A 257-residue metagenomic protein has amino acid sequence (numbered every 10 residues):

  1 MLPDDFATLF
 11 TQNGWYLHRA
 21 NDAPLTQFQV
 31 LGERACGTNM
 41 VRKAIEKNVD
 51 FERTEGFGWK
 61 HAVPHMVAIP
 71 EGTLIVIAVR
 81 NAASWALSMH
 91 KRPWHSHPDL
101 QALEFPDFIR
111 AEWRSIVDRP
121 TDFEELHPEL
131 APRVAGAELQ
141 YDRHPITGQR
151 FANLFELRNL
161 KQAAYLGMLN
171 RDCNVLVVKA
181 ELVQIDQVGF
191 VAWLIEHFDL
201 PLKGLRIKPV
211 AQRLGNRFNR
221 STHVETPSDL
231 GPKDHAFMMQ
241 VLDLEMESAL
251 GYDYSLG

Functional and structural regions predicted by a protein language model:
M1-F28, G32, H144-A152, L166-N170 (+2 more regions): PAPS-dependent sulfotransferases, especially Golgi type II membrane carbohydrate sulfotransferases
H18, D99-W193, H223-V224, D234-H235 (+2 more regions): PAPS-dependent sulfotransferase catalytic domain
F28-K47, R80-S84: Catalytic nucleophile-elbow at a beta strand-turn-alpha helix junction centered on a G-D-S/GDSL motif, marking
Q29-G32, E52-G56, I75-A78, L176-K179: A structural signal for short, well-ordered beta-strand segments and their strand-loop junctions that often border
G37-N48, L176-L202: PAPS/PAP-binding and catalytic site of the sulfotransferase fold
K43-T73: Conserved substrate/cofactor phosphate-moiety recognition/catalytic segment in nucleotide-dependent phosphotransferases
D50-E55, P93-D107, L200-L202: Cytochrome P450 catalytic domain signature, combining two hallmark sequence patches
G72-K91, K179-V183: Conserved phosphate-donor/acceptor-positioning beta-strand/loop module used by diverse small-molecule
